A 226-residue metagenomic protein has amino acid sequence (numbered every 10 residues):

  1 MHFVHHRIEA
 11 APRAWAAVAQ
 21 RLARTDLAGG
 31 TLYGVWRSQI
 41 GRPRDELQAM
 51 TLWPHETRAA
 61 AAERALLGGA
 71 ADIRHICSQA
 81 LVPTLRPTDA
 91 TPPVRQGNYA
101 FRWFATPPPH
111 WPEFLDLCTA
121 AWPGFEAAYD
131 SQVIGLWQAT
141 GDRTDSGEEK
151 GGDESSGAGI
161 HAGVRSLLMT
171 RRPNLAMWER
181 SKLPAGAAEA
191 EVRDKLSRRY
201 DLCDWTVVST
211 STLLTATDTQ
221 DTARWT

Functional and structural regions predicted by a protein language model:
M1-A11, L85-L175, D218-T226: Surface-exposed interaction/gating patches
A16-G34, Q39-E46, T51-V82, A120-V133 (+3 more regions): An amphipathic, aromatic/His-enriched active-site/gating alpha helix that lines ligand/cofactor pockets
